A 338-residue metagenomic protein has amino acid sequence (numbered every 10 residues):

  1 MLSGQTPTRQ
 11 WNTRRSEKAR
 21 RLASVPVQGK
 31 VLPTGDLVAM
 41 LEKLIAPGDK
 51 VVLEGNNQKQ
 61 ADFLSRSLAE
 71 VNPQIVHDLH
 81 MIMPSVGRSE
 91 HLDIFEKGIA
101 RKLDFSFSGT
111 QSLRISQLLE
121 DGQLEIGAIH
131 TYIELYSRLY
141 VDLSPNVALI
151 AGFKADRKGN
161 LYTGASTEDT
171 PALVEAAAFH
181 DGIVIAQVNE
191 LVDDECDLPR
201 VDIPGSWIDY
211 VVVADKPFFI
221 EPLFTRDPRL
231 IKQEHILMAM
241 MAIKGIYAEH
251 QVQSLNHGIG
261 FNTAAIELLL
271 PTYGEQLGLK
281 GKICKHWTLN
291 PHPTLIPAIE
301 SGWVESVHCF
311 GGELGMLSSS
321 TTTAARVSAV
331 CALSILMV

Functional and structural regions predicted by a protein language model:
M1-V338: Conserved alpha/beta enzyme-core scaffold
